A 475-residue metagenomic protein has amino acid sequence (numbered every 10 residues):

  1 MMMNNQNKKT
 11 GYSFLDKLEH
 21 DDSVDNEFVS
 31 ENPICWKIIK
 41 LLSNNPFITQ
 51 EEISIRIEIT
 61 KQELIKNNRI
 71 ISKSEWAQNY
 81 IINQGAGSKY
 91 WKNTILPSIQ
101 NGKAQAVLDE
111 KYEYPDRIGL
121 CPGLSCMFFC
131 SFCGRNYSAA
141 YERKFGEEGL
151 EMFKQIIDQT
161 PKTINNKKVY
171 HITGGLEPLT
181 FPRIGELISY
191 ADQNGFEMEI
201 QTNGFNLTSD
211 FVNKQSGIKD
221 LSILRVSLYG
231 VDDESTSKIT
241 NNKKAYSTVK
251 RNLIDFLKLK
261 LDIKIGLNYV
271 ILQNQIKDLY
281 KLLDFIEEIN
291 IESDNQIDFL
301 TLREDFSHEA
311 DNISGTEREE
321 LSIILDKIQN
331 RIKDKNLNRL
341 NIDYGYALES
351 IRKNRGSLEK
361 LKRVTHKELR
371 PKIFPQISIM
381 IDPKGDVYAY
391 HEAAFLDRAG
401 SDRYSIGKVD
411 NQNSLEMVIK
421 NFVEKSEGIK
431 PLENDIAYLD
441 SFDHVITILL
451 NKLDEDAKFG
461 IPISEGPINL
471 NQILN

Functional and structural regions predicted by a protein language model:
M2-E142, L348-K367, Q376-S378, H391 (+1 more regions): N-terminal pre-core extensions flanking Radical SAM catalytic domains
M2-K17, Q50, S54, I59-K61 (+10 more regions): Radical SAM enzyme [4Fe-4S]-AdoMet core and its adjacent flexible, acidic and glycine-rich loops/tails across
P46, P178-L179, N203-L207, G230 (+1 more regions): Short beta->alpha connector loops
K73, Y90-W91, S209-F211, I276 (+1 more regions): Short Asp/Glu-rich motifs
A86, S138, N206, D305-S307: Positions that flank functional sites
W91-I223, K238, R251, L300 (+3 more regions): Conserved alpha-helical substructure of the radical SAM core
